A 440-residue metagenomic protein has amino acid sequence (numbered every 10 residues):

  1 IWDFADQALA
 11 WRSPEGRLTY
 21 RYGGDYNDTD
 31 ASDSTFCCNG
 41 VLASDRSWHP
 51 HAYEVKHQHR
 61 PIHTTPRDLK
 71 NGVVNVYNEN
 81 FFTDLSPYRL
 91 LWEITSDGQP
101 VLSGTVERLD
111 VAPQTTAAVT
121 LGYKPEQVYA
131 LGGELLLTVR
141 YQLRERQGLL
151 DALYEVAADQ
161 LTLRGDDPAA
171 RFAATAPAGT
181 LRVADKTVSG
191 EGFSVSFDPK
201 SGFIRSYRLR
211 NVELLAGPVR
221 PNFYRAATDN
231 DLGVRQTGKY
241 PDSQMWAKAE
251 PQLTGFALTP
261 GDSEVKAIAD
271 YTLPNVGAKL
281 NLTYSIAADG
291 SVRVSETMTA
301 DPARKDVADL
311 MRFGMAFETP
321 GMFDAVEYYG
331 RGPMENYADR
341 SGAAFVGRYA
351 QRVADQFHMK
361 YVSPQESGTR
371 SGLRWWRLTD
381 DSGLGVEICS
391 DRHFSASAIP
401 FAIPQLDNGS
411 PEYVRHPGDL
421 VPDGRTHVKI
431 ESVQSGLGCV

Functional and structural regions predicted by a protein language model:
I1-V74, F81-S86, L91-P100: Extended substrate-binding grooves/exosites of carbohydrate-active enzymes
D3, G122-G132, Q147, L161-V440: Beta-strand/loop-rich accessory regions of lumenal/periplasmic or secreted enzymes, predominantly carbohydrate-active
V55, V76, V139, G192 (+1 more regions): Conserved, mostly hydrophobic/aromatic
Y77-F82, A300-P302: Short amphipathic, basic-aromatic surface patches that mediate peripheral association with negatively charged
T83-L90, G104, R304-G314: Short, hydrophobic/aromatic beta-strand segments
R89, T95-L135, Y141-Q142: Intrinsically disordered, low-complexity Pro/Gly/Ser/Thr-rich segments with frequent PxxP/GP/PP motifs and embedded
S103-T105, Y154-D159: Extracellular and select intracellular beta-sandwich modules with Ser/Thr-enriched, small-residue motifs on
Y141-L150: Short acidic/polar inter-strand loop motif in beta-rich domains
